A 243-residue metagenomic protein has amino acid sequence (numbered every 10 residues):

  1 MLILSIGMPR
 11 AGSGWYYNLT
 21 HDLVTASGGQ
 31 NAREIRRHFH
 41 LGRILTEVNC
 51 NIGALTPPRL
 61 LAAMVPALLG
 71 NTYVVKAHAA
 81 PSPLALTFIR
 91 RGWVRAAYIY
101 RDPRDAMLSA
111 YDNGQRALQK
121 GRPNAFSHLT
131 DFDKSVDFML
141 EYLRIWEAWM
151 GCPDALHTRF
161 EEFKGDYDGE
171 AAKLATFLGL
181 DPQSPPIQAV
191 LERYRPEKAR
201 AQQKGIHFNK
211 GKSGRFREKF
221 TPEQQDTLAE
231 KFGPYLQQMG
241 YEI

Functional and structural regions predicted by a protein language model:
M1-T158, F220, D226-I243: PAPS-dependent sulfotransferase catalytic domain
P9, I99, F163, G179-L180: Short beta->alpha junction loops/turns
Q30-I35, G179-V190, I243: Short, surface-exposed acidic
T46, L84-L86, Y167-E170, E197-R200: Short, solvent-exposed polar/charged micro-motifs at secondary-structure junctions
C152-L178, R215-K219: Phosphate-binding beta-loop-alpha motif at adenosine-nucleotide cofactor sites
K173, F177, D181, Y235-Q238: C-terminal alpha-helix
A189-G233: PAPS-dependent sulfotransferase catalytic core
